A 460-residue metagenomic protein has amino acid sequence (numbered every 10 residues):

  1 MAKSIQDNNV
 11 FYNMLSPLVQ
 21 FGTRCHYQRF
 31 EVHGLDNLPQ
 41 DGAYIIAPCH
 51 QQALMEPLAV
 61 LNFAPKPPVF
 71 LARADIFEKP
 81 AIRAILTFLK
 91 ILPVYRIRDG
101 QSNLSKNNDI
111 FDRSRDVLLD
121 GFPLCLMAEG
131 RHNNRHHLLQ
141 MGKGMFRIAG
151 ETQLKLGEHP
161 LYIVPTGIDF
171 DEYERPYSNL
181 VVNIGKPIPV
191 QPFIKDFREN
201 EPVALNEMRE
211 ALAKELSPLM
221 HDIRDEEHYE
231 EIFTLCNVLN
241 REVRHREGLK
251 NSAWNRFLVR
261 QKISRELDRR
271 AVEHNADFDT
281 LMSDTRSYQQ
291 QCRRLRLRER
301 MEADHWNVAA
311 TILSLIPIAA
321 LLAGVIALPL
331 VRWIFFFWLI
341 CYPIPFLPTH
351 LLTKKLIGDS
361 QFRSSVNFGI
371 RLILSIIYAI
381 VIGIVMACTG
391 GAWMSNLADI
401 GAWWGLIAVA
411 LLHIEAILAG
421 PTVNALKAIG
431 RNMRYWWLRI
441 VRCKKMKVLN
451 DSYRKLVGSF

Functional and structural regions predicted by a protein language model:
I5-V203, G324-F460: Soluble catalytic domains of membrane acyltransferases
V10, A81, R113, P192 (+8 more regions): Exposed alpha-helical structural elements
L118-M127, Y173-Y177, E201-P218, R265-D279: Short secondary-structure transition/capping segments
E172-K250: Contiguous mid-protein beta-loop-alpha structural module that forms a pocket-lining wall or clamp of enzyme active
K214-M301: Long, charge-rich alpha-helical interaction segments
K250-D268, L313-I326, C341-L352: Hydrophobic alpha-helical transmembrane segments
T285-G324, L328: Cytosolic-side membrane-insertion boundary helix
